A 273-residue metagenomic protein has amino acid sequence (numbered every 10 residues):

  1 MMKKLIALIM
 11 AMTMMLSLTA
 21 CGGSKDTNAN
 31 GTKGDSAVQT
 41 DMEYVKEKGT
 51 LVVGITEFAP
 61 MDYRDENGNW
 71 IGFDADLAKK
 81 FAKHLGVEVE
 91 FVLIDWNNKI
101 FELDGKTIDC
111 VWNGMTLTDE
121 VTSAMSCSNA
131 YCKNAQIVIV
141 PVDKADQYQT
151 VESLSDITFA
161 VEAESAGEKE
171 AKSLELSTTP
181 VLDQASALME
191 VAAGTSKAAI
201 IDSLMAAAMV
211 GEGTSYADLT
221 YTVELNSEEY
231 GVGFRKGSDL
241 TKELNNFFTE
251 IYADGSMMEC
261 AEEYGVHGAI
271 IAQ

Functional and structural regions predicted by a protein language model:
L16-A20: C-terminal motif of bacterial Sec signal peptides marking the signal peptidase cleavage site
S24-K25, G31, A75-H84, V142 (+3 more regions): Extended ligand-binding regions for polar small-molecule ligands
N28-G114: Extracytoplasmic small-molecule ligand-binding "clamshell" domains of the periplasmic binding protein/Venus flytrap
L51-V52, G86-E88, G105-N113, I157 (+2 more regions): Alpha-to-beta junction loops
V52, F58, W70-K83, M115 (+3 more regions): Bilobed "Venus flytrap"/periplasmic-binding protein-like clamshell domains and structurally analogous long
K79, K83, E88-S153, D218: Acidic, polar ligand-binding/catalytic clefts
E90-E102, D146, E164-A166, T179-A193 (+1 more regions): Short helix-initiation/N-cap motifs at beta->coil->alpha
K133-V140, S203, A207-T249, H267-Q273: Periplasmic-binding protein-like
